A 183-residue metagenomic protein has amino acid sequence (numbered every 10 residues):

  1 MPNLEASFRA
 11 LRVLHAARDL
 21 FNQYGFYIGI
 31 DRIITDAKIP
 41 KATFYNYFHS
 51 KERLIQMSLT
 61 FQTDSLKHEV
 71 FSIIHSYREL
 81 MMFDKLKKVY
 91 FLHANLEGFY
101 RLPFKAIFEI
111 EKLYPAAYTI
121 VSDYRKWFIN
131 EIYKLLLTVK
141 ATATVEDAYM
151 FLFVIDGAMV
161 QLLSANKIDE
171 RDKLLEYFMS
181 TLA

Functional and structural regions predicted by a protein language model:
A6-A17, I33, S58-Q62, L66 (+2 more regions): Generic hydrophobic, amphipathic alpha-helix propensity
R12, A16, L20-R53, M57: Helix-turn-helix
A16-L20, L92, V154: Short amphipathic alpha-helical elements of helix-turn-helix/winged-helix folds
M57, F71-G98, F151: Hydrophobic alpha-helical connector segments
S58, Q62-L66, V89, H93 (+2 more regions): Hydrophobic/aromatic residues within well-ordered alpha-helical segments
A94-T119: Amphipathic alpha-helical segments used for helix-helix packing
K105, L137-T181: Hydrophobic/aromatic-rich alpha-helical bundle segments in the mid-to-C-terminal region
Y114-V139, E146-Y149: Amphipathic alpha-helical packing segments from all-alpha helical-bundle domains
